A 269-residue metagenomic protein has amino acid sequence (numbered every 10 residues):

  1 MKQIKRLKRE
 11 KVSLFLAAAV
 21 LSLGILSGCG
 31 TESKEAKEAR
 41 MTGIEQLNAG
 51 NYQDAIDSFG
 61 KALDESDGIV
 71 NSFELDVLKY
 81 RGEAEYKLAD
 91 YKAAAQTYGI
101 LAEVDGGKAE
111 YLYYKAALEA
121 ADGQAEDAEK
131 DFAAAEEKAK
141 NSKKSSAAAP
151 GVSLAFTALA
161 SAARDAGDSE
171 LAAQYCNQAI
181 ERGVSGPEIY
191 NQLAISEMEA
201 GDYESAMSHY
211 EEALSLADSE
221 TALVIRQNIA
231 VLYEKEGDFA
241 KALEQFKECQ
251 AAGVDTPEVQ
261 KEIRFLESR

Functional and structural regions predicted by a protein language model:
G30, D64-L75, E137-P150, S215-S219: Flexible helix-coil transition and linker loops at the boundaries of alpha-helical arrays
K37, N71-S72, D76, E110 (+4 more regions): Start-of-helix register in tetratricopeptide repeats
F73-D76, Y80, K87, Y114 (+5 more regions): Canonical tetratricopeptide repeat
N228-R269: Terminal, low-structured helical/coil segments at or just beyond the last alpha-helical repeat
